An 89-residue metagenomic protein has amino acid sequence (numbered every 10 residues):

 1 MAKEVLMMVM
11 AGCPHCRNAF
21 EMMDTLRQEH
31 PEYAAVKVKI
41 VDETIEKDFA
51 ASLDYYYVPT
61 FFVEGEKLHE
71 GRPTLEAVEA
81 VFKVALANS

Functional and structural regions predicted by a protein language model:
M1-E29: Local sequence-structure signature of Cys/Sec-based thiol-disulfide redox active-site neighborhoods
P14-H15, I45, E76: Short alpha-helical
N18-E21, S52-L53, P73: Generic recognition of short, well-ordered alpha-helical segments
R27-Y33, L86: Alpha-helix termini
Y33-K47: Thiol-based oxidoreductase modules, predominantly thioredoxin-like and allied folds used for disulfide exchange
F49-A50, E70: Polar/charged, Gly/Pro-rich intrinsically disordered segments
S52-F62: Structural micro-motif
F62-S89: Non-catalytic, surface beta->alpha helical segment in thiol-disulfide oxidoreductase systems
